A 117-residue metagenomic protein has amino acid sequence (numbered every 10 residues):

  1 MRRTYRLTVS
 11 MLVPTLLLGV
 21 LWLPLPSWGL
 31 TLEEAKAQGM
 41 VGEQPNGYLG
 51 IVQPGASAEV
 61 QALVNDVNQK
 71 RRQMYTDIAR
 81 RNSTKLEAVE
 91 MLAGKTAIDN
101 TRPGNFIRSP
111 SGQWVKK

Functional and structural regions predicted by a protein language model:
R2-T15: Bacterial N-terminal signal peptides that target proteins for export
R2-Y5, G29-K117: Anionic, Ser/Thr-rich low-complexity intrinsically disordered regions
L16-L21: Sec-dependent N-terminal signal peptides of Gram-positive bacterial secreted proteins and lipoproteins
